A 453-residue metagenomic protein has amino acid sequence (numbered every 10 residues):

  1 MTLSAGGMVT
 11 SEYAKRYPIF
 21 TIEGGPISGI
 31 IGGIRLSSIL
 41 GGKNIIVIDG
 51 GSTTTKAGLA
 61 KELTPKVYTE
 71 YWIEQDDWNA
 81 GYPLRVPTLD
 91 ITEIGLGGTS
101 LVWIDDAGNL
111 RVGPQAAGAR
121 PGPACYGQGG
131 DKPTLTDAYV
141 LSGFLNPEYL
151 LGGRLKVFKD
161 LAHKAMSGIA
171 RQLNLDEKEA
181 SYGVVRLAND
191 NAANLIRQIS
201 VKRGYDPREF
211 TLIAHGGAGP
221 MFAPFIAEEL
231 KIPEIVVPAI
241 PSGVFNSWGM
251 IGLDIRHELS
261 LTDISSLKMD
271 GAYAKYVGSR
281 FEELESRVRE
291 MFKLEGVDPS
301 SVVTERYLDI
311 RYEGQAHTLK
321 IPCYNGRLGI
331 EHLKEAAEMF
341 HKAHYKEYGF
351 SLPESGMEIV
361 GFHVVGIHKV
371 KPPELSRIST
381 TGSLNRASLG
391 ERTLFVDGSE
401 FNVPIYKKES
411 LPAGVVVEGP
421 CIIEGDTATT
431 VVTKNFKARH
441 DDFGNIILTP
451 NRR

Functional and structural regions predicted by a protein language model:
G7-I45, W72-L89, T99, G108 (+2 more regions): Conserved phosphate-binding catalytic cores of ATP/NTP-utilizing and phosphoryl-transfer enzymes
G42, S52, A60, G97 (+8 more regions): C-terminal, non-catalytic interaction/recognition modules in large multi-subunit enzymes and RNPs
D49: Conserved catalytic-loop position in the HRD/HxD motif
G58-G81, I235: Basic, amphipathic juxtamembrane/active-site segments that coordinate anionic phosphate or diphosphate groups
K61, Y68, V86, V102-D105: Conserved P-loop NTPase motor core
S100, G130: OB-fold/S1-family RNA-binding modules
